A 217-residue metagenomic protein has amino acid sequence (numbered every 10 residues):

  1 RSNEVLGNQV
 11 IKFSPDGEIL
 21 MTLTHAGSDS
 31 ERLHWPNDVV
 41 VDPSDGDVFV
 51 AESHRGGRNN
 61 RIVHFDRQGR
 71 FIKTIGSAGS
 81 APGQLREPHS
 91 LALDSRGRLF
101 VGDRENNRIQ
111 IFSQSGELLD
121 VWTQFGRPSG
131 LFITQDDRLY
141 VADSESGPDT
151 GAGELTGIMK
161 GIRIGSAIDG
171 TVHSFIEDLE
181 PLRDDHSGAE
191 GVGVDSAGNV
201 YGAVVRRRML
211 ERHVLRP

Functional and structural regions predicted by a protein language model:
R1-P217: Sequence-structural signature of mature extracellular/luminal beta-sheet repeat domains, prominently beta-propellers
